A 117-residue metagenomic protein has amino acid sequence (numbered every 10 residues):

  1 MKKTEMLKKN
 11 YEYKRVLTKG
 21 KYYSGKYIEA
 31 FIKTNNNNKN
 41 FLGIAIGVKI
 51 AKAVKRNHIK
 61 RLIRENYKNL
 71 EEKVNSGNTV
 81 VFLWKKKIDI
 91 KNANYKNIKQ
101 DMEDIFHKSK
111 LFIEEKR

Functional and structural regions predicted by a protein language model:
M1-R117: Positively charged, solvent-exposed patches that mediate nucleic-acid binding
